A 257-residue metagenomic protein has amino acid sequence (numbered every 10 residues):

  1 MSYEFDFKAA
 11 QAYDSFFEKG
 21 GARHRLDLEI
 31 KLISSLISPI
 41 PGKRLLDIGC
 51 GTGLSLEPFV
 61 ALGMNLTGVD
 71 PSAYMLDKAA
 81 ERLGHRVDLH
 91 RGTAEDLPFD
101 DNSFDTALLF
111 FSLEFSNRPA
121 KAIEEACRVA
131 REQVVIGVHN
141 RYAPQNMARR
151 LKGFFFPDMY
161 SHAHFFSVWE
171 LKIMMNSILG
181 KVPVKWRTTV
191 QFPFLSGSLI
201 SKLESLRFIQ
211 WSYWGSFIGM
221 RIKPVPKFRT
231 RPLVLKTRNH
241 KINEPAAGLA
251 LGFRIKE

Functional and structural regions predicted by a protein language model:
M1-I40, L54: Conserved class I S-adenosyl-L-methionine
G42-G51: Conserved class I S-adenosyl-L-methionine
T52-D96: Class I SAM-dependent methyltransferase SAM/SAH-binding core
T106-N117: A short SAM/SAH-binding and catalytic strip from SAM-dependent methyltransferases
A120-V134: A short glycine-rich, Lys/Arg-flanked "PGG" loop and its adjoining helix->strand segment in the class I
Q133-D158: Conserved class I S-adenosyl-L-methionine
H162-W186: Short alpha-helix
V184-E257: A C-terminal cap/extension of S-adenosyl-L-methionine-dependent methyltransferases that defines the acceptor-substrate
